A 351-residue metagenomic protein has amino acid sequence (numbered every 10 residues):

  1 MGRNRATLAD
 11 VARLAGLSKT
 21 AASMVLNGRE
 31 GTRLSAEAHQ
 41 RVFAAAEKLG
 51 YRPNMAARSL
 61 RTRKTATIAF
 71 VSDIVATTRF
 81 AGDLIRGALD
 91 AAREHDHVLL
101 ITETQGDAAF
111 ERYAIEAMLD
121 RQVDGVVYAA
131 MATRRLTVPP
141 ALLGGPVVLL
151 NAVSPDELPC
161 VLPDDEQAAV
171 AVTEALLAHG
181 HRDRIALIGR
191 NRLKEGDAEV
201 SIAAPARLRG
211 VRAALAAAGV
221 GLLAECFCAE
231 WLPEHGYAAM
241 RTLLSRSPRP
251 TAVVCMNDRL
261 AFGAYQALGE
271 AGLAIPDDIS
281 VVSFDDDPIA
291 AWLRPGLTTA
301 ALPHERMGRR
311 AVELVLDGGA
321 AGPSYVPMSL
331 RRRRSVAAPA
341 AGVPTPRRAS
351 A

Functional and structural regions predicted by a protein language model:
M1-R3, T7, T62-E174, A178 (+1 more regions): Alpha-helical recognition/docking segments in bacterial nutrient-uptake and carbohydrate-utilization systems
M1-T65, R348-A351: N-terminal helix-turn-helix DNA-binding module of bacterial transcription factors
A21-M24, R61-V75, R184-D197: Short beta-strand segments enriched in small/hydrophobic residues
L26-R33, T137, R190-S201: Short, flexible, glycine-rich and Lys/Arg-enriched loop motifs at helix boundaries that contact anionic partners
M55, D73-G82, T102-A109, A132 (+6 more regions): Hinge/beta->alpha junction and helix N-cap segments in small-molecule ligand-binding domains
A129, L150-A152, P163, I188 (+4 more regions): Generic beta-sheet signal
L223, Y237-A351: Flexible loop/turn connectors
